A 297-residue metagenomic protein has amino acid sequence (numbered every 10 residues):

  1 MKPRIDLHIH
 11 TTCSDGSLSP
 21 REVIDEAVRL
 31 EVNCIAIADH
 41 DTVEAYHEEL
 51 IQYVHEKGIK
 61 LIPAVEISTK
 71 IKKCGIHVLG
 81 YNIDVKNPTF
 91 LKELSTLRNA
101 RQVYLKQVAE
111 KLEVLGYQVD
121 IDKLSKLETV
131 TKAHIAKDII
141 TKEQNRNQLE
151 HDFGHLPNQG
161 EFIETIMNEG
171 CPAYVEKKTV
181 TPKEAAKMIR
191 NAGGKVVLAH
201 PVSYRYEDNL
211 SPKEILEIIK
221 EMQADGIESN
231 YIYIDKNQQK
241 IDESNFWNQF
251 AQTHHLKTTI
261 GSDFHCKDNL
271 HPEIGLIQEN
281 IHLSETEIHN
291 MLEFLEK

Functional and structural regions predicted by a protein language model:
M1-C74, E176-D268, Q278, E285-L295: An N-terminally biased module of ancient metal coordination in phosphate/nucleic-acid-related enzymes
H55-E214, E285-M291: Extended substrate/RNA-proximal surfaces in nucleic-acid metabolism proteins
H271-P272: Cys-dependent protein tyrosine phosphatase-like superfamily
